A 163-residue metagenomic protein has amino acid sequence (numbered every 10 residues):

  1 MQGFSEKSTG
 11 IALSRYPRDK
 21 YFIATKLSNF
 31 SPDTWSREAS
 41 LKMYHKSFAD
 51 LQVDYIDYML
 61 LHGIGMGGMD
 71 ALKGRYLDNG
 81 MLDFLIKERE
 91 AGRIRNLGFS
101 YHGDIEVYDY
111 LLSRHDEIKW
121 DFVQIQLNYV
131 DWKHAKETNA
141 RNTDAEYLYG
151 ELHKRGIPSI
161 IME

Functional and structural regions predicted by a protein language model:
M1-Y21, D54, F84, E90: N-terminal binding-site loop/beta-alpha segment at the start of enzyme catalytic domains that lines or forms
T9, I23, S47, I56-M59 (+3 more regions): Conserved, mostly hydrophobic/aromatic
T9, S40, Y44, D78-M81 (+1 more regions): Aromatic/hydrophobic pocket-lining residues that form the small-molecule binding cavity in soluble enzyme cores
D19-P32, L61-H62, I125-Y129: A short, structured active-site edge motif that brings together acidic residues
K26-A39, D70-K73, G103: Active-site mouth loops of central-metabolism enzymes
W35-Q52, G103-R114: Short, acidic/polar
F48-K73: Active-site groove signature of glycoside hydrolases
I64-E163: Beta/alpha (TIM)-barrel catalytic core signal, keyed to glycine-rich beta->alpha loops juxtaposed to Asp/Glu that bind
